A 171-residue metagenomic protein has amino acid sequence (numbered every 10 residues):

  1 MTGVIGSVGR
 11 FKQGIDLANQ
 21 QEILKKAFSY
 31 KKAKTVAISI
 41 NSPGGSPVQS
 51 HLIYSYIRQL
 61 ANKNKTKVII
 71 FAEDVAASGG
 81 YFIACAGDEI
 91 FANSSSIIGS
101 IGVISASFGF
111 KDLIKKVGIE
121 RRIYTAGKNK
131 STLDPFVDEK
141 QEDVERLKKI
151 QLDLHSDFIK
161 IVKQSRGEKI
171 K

Functional and structural regions predicted by a protein language model:
M1-T66, V75-E168: Small-residue-centered hinge/linker elements
K171: Acidic interhelical loop/turn segments
